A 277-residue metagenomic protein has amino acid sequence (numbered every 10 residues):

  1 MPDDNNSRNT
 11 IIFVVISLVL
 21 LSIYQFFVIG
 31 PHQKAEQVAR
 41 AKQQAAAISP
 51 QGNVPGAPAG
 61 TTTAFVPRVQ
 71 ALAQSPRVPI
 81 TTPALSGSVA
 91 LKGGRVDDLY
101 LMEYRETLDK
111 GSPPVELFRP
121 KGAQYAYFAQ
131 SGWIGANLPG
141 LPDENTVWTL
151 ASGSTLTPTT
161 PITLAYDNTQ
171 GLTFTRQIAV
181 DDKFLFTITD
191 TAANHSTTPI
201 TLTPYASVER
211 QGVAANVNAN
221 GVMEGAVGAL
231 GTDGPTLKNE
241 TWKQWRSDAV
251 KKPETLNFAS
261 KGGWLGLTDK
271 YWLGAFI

Functional and structural regions predicted by a protein language model:
M1-N53, N168: Subset of Sec-pathway N-terminal targeting signals
D4-R8, P67-Q70, A151-S154, D167: Aromatic/His-enriched, Gly/Pro-containing loop or helix-boundary segments that lie immediately adjacent to catalytic
N5-N6, I11, P55, S196 (+2 more regions): Intrinsic disorder/low-complexity detector
P31, R68-Q74, I80: Generic low-polarity alpha-helical segments
H32-Q33, A39-A47, L72, W133 (+2 more regions): Generic hydrophobic, helix-prone segments enriched in Leu/Val/Ile
A39-A73: Acidic, low-complexity intrinsically disordered tails
R77-I277: Soluble non-transmembrane domains of integral membrane proteins
